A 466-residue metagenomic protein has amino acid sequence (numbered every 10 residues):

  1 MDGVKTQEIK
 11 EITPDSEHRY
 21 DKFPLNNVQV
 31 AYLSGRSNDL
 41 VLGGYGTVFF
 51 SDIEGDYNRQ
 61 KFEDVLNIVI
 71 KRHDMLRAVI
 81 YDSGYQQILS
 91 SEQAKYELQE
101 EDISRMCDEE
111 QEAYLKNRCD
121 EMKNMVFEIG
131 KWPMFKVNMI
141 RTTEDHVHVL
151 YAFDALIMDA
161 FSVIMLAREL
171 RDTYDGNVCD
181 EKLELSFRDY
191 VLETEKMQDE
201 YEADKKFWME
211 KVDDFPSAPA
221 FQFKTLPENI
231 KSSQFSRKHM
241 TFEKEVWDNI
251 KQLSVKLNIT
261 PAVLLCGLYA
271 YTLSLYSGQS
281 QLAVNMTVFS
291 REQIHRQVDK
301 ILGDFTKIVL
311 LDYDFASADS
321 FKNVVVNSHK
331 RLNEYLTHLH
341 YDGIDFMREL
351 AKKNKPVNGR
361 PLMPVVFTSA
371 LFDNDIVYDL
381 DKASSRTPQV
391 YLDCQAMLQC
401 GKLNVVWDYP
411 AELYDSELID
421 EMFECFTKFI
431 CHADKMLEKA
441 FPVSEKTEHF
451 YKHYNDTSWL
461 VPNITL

Functional and structural regions predicted by a protein language model:
D2-K5, S91-Q99: Short, charged/polar, Gly/Pro-enriched secondary-structure boundary elements
G3-Q7, H432-E445, F450: AMP-binding/adenylate-forming catalytic domain of the ANL superfamily
I12-E92, M106-K196, S217-Q222, V326-R348 (+1 more regions): Acyl-group handoff/entry surfaces in thioester-processing enzymes
H18-R19, R36-T47, E63, D74-M75 (+8 more regions): His-Asp-centered acyl/peptidyl-transfer active-site segments
G35-G44, D204-I259, A351, Y451-L460: Flexible, P/S/T/G-rich "lid" or insertion loops adjacent to the active sites of thioester-utilizing
F50-I53, Q99-E101, S236-K244: Short amphipathic
D64-I68, N117, E121, R168 (+8 more regions): Generic recognition of well-ordered alpha-helical segments within structured catalytic/regulatory domains
H73, R77, A167-L170, S280-T287 (+2 more regions): Extended, hydrophobic beta-loop-alpha segments that form or line the acyl/peptidyl-thioester binding and transfer paths
